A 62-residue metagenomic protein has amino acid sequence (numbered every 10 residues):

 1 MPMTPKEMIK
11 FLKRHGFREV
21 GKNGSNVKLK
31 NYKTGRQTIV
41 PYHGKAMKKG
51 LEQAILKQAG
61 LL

Functional and structural regions predicted by a protein language model:
P2-G21, L29-L62: Basic nucleic-acid-binding interfaces
